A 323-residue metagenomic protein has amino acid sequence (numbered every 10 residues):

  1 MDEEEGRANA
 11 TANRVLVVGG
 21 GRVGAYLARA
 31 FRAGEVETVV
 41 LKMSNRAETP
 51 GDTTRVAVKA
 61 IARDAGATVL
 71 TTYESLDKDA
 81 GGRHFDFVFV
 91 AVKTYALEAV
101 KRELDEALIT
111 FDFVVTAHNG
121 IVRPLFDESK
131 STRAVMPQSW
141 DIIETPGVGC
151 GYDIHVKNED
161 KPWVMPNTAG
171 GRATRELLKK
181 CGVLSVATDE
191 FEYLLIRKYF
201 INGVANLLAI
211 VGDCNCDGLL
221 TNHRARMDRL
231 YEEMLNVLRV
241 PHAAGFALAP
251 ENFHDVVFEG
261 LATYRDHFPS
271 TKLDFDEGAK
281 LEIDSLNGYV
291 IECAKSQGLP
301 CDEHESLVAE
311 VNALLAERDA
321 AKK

Functional and structural regions predicted by a protein language model:
D2-K78, G82, L177: NAD(P)+-binding Rossmann beta1-loop-alpha1 motif at the extreme N-terminus of oxidoreductases
D2-N13, R55, K179, D228-K323: NAD(P)-dependent Rossmann-like dehydrogenase/reductase catalytic/cofactor-binding core
A12-N13, D86, K161: Nucleotide donor/acceptor-binding cores
L27, R63-D153: Rossmann-like NAD(P)(H) cofactor-binding subdomain of soluble oxidoreductases
R29, A33, R102-E106, G288 (+1 more regions): Short, well-ordered alpha-helices that flank and scaffold nucleotide-derived cofactor binding pockets
A117-K198, V204: Rossmann-fold dinucleotide-binding core
G147-W163, G182, I210-T221, H267-E277: Helix-loop-beta segment of a Rossmann-like dinucleotide-binding subdomain
E192-L235: Active-site-proximal catalytic alpha-helix in oxidoreductases
